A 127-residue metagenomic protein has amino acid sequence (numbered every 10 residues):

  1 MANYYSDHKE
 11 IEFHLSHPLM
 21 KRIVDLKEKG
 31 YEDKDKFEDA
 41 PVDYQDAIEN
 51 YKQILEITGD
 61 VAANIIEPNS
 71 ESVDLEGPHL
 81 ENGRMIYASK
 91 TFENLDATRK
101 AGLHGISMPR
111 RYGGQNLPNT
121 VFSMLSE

Functional and structural regions predicted by a protein language model:
M1-E81, M85: Extended, charge-enriched "interface" segments that sit outside catalytic cores
Q53-E127: Active-site beta-strand/loop segments that form the cofactor-binding cradle of oxidoreductase flavoproteins
